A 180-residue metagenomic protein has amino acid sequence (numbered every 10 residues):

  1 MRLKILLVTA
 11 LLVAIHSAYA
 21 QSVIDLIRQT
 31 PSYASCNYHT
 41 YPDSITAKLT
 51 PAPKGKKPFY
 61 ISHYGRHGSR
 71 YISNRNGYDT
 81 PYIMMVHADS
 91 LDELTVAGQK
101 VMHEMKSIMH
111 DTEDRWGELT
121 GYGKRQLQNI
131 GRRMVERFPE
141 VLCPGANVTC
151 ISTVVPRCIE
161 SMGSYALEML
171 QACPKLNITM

Functional and structural regions predicted by a protein language model:
M1-V23: Bacterial Sec-dependent N-terminal signal peptides
Q21-M180: Non-catalytic terminal regions with compositionally biased, polar/charged low complexity
